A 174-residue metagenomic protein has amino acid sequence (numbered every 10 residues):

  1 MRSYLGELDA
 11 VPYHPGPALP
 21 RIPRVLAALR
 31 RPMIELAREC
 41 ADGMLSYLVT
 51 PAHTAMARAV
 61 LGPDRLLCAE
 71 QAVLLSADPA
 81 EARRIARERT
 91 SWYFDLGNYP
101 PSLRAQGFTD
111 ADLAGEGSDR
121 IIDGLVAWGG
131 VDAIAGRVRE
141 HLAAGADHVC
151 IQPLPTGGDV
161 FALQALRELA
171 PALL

Functional and structural regions predicted by a protein language model:
M1-L174: Active-site-adjacent structural elements that line small-molecule/cofactor binding pockets in enzymes
